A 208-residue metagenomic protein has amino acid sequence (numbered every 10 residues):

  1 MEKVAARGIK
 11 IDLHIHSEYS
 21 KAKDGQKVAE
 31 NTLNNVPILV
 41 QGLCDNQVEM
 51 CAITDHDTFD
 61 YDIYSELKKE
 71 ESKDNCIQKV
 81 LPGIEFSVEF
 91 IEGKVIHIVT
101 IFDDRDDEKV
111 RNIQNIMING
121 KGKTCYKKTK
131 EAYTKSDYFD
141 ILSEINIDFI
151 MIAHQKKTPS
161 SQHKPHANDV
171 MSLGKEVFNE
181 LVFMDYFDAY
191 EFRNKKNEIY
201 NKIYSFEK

Functional and structural regions predicted by a protein language model:
M1-G93: An N-terminally biased module of ancient metal coordination in phosphate/nucleic-acid-related enzymes
M1-V36, D62, I118-K208: Domain-core and long-helix interface of multi-subunit machines
V4-R7, A52-F59, D104-V110, D140-I145: Short low-complexity stretches enriched in small and charged residues
I38-V40, V80-L81, E108-N112, K127-T129 (+1 more regions): Short, surface-exposed, polar/charged, turn-prone segments marking secondary-structure boundaries
V40-N46, N112-M117, K130-Y133: Short C-terminal domain-edge/linker segments immediately following a structured domain
M50, L81, H97-I101, I150-I152 (+1 more regions): Ordered hydrophobic segments in well-structured contexts
F86, F102-D104, K157: Short, flexible active-site-adjacent loop segments at beta-strand->alpha-helix junctions, enriched in small/polar
I91-K128: A basic- and aromatic-enriched beta-loop-alpha substructure that forms the phosphate/nucleotide- and DNA/RNA-contacting
